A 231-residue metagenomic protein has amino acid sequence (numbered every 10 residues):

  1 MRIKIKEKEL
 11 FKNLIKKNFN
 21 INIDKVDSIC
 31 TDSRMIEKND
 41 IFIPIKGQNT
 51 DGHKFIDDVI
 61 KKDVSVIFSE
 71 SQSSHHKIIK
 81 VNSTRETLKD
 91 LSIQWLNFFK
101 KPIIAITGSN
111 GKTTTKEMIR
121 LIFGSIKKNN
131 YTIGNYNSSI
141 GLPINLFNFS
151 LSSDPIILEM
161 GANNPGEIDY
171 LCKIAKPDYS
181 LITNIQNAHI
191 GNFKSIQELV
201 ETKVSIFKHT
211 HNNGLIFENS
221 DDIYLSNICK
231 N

Functional and structural regions predicted by a protein language model:
M1-D90, Q94: N-terminal leader/targeting and accessory segments in enzymes
F11, E86-S220, Y224-K230: Phosphate-binding loop of NTP-binding sites
I23, K62, S73-H75, G124-I126 (+2 more regions): Short, well-ordered coil/turn elements that cap or connect secondary structure elements
